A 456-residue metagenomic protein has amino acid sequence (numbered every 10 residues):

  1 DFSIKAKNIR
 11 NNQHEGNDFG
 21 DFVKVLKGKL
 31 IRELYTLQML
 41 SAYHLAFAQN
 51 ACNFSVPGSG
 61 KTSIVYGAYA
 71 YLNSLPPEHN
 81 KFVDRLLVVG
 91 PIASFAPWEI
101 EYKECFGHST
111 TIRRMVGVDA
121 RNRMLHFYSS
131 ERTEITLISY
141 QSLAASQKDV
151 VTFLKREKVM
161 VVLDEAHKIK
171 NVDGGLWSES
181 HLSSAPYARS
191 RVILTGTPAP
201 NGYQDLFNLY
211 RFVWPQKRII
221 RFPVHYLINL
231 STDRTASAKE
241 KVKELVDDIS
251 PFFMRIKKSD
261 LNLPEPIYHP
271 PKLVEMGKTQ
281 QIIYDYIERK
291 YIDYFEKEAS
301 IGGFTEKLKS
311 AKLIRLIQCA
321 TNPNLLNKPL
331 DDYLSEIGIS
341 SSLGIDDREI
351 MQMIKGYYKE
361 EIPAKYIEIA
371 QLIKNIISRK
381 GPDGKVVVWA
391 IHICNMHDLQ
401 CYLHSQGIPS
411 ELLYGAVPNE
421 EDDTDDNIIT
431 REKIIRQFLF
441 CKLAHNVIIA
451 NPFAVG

Functional and structural regions predicted by a protein language model:
D1-A51, T110, T133-I135, S139-S142 (+1 more regions): Charged, low-complexity
Q49-A68: Walker A/P-loop
I64, F82-E104, D205, I391-C394: Conserved Walker A/P-loop ATP-binding site and its immediately adjacent core in helicase/helicase-like ATPase domains
I64, Y69, L263-Q280, G303-I448 (+1 more regions): Conserved Helicase C-terminal RecA-like lobe
F82-L86, E104, I112, E131-E134 (+3 more regions): Conserved P-loop NTPase motor "coupling/switch" region that bridges the ATPase
S94-V118, Q216: Conserved helix-turn-beta segment of the N-terminal RecA-like "Helicase ATP-binding" lobe in SF1/SF2 helicases
R121-R132, Y140-E157: Conserved helix/coil segment N-terminal to the catalytic DExD/H
D164-E165: Walker B catalytic acidic pair
